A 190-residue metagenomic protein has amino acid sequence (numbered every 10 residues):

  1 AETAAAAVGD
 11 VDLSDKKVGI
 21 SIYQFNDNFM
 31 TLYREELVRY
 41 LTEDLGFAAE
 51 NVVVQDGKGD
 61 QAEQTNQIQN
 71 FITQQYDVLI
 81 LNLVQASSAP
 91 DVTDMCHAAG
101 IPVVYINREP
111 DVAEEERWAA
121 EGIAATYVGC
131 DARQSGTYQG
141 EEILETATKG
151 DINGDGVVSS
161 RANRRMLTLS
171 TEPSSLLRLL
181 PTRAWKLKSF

Functional and structural regions predicted by a protein language model:
A1-F190: A residue-level marker of the well-folded mature domains of exported/periplasmic proteins
